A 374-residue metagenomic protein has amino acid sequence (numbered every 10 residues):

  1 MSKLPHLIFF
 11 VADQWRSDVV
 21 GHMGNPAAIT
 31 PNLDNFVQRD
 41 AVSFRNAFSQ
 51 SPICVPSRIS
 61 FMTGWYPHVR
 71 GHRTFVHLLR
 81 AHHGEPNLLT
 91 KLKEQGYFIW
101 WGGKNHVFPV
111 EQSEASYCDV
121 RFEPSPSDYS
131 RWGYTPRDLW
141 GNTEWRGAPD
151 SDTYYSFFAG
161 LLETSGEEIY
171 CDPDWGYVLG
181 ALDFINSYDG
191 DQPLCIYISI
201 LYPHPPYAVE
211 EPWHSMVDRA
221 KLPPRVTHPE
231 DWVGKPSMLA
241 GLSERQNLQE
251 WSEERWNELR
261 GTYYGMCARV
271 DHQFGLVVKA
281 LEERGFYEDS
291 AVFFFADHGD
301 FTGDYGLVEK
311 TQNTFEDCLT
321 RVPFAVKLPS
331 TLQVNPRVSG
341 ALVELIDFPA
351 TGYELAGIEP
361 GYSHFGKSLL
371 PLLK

Functional and structural regions predicted by a protein language model:
M1-V42, E211: Active-site-proximal N-terminal segment of extracellular/periplasmic enzymes that hydrolyze or transfer
S2-F9, E111-R131, D172-P229, E282-A291: Active-site regions of oxyanion-processing enzymes, predominantly non-cytosolic
K3, P26-T30, F48-I53, H77-E85 (+4 more regions): A short beta-strand-to-alpha-helix junction
K3-R16, N35-V37, F61, L92 (+7 more regions): Beta-strand elements within well-structured catalytic alpha/beta cores of enzymes that handle phosphate/sulfate esters
H22-R58, G64-W65, G96-I99, A220-T227: Short, structured active-site-proximal loop/turn typified by the sulfatase FGly-forming signature C/S-X-P-X-R
A28, P206-V209, K279-R337, E344: Histidine-centered active-site microenvironments of extracellular/periplasmic hydrolases and transferases
T30-P31, F61, K104, E111-S113 (+5 more regions): Polar, surface-exposed loop/tail segments that function as active-site lids or cofactor/substrate-recognition elements
S60-E168: Catalytic-site neighborhoods of secreted/periplasmic enzymes that process anionic sulfate/phosphate groups
